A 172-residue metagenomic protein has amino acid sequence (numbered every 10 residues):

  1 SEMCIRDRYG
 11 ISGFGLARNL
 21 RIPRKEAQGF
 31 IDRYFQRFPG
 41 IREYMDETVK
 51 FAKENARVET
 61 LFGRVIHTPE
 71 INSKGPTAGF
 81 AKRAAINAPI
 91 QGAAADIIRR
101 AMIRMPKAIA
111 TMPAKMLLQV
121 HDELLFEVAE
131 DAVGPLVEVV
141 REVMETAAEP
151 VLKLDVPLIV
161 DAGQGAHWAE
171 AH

Functional and structural regions predicted by a protein language model:
S1-E2, R6-H172: Conserved catalytic core of nucleotide polymerization and phosphodiester-bond processing enzymes
